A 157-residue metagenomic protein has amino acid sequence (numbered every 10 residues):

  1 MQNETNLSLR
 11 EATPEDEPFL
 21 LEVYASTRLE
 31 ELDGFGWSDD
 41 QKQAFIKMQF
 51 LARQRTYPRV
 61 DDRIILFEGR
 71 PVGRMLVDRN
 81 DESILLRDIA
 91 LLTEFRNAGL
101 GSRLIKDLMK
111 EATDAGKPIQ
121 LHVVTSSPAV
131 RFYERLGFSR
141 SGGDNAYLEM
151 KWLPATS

Functional and structural regions predicted by a protein language model:
M1-E15, P154-S157: Conserved N-terminal entry element of GNAT/NAT acetyltransferase domains
S8-E22, L29-D33: A short beta-loop-alpha structural element at the N-terminal edge of CoA-dependent acyl/N-acetyltransferase catalytic
R28-Q54: Conserved GNAT-fold acetyl-CoA-binding loop/helix
D61-M75: Conserved beta-hairpin
E82-T93: Conserved acetyl-CoA binding element of GNAT-fold acetyltransferases
L91, N97-K110, R135: Conserved acetyl-CoA-binding loop-helix of GNAT-fold acetyltransferases
S102, S126-Y147: Conserved active-site alpha-helix within GNAT-family acetyltransferase domains
A112-V124: Conserved GNAT acetyl-CoA-binding A-motif
